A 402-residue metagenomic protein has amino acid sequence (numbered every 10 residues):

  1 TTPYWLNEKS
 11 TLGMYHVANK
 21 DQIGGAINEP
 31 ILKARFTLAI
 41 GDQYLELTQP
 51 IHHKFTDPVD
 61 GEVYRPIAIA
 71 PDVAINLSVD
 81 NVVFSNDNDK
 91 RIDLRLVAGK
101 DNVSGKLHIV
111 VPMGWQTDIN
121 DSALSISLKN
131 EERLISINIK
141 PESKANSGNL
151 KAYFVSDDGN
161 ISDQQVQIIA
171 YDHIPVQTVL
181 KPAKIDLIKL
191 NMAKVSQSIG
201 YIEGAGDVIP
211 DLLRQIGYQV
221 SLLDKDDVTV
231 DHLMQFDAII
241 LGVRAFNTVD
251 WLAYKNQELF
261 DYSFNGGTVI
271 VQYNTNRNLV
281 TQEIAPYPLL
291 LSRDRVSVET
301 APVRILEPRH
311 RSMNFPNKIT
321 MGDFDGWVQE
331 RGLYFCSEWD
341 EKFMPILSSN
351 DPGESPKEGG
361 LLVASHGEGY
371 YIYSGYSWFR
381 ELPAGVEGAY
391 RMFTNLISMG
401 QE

Functional and structural regions predicted by a protein language model:
T1, L32-A39, R91-V97, D101-N120 (+2 more regions): Beta-strand-rich binding/interaction modules
T1-P50, K140-N149: Eukaryote-biased detector of low-complexity, proline/serine/threonine-rich segments and adjacent exposed loops
R35-A68, D158-P175, P182: Extracellular/luminal low-complexity Ser/Thr/Pro-rich, glycosylation-prone repeat/linker regions
I40, Y44, V63-L107, I174-P182 (+2 more regions): Extracellular ligand-binding/catalytic regions of CAZymes and related secreted enzymes and adhesion modules
L124-R133: Short proline/glycine- and polar residue-rich coil/turn motifs
R133-V176: Helix-enriched interaction subdomains in cytosolic or periplasmic regions, typified by TIR/SEFIR signaling/NADase cores
I161-G242, Y273-T275, R295, R380 (+1 more regions): Aromatic-Pro/Gly-enriched surface loop or interdomain linker that acts as a lid/target-recognition segment
L241-D325, S374, G388: A glycine-rich, often tryptophan-bearing local segment used as a flexible ligand/cofactor-contacting loop or short
